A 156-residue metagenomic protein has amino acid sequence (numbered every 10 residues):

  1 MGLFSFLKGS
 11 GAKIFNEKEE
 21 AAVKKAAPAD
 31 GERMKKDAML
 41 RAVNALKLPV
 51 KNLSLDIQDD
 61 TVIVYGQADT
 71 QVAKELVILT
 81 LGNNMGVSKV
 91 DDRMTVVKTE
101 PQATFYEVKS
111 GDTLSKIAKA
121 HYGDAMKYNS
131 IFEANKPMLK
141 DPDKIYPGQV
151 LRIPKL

Functional and structural regions predicted by a protein language model:
G2-M34: N-terminal presequence-like segments and adjacent domain-start helices
R33-K47: Short amphipathic alpha-helix segments
K36, L40, I78, L114-S115 (+2 more regions): Extracytoplasmic/secreted envelope proteins and their assembly/folding machinery, especially bacterial periplasmic
A45-V62: Short edge beta-strands and adjacent turn/loop segments
Q58-I63, A68, V97-A125, N129: Primarily a LysM-type cell-wall glycan-binding module
V72-G82: Charge-rich, low-aromatic oligomerization/scaffolding segments with amphipathic character
T80, N84-P101, N129-L156: Extracellular LysM carbohydrate-binding repeats and other cell-envelope/extracellular binding modules
